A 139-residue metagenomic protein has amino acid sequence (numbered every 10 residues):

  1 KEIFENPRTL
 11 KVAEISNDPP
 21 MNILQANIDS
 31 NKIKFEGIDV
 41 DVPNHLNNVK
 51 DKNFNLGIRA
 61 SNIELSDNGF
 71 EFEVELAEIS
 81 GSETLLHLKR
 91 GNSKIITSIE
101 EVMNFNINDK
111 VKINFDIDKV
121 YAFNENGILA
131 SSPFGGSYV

Functional and structural regions predicted by a protein language model:
K1-E5, A13: Short acidic-hydrophobic catalytic motif
N6-T9, N17-D18: ATP/adenylate-binding site constellation spanning eukaryotic-like Ser/Thr protein kinases, ABC-transporter
P19-I23, I28-V139: Non-catalytic connector elements of ABC transporters
